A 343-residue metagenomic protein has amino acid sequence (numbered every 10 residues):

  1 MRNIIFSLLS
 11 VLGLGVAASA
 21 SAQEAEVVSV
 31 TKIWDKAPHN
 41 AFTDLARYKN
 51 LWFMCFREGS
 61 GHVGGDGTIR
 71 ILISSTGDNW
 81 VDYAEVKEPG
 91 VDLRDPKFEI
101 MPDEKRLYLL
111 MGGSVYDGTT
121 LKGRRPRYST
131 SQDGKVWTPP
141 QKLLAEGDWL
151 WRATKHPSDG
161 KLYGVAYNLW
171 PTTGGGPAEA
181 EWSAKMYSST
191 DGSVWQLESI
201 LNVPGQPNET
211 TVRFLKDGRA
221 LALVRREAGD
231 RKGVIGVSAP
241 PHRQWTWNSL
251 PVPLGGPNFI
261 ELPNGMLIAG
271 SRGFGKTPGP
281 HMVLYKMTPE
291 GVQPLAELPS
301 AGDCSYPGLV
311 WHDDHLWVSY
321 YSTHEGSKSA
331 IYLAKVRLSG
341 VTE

Functional and structural regions predicted by a protein language model:
M1-I4: Positively charged n-region of N-terminal signal peptides that target proteins for export
F6-A17: Bacterial N-terminal signal peptides
A22-A41, A46-L93, I100-C304, W311-E343: Beta-rich carbohydrate-recognition and catalytic domains
